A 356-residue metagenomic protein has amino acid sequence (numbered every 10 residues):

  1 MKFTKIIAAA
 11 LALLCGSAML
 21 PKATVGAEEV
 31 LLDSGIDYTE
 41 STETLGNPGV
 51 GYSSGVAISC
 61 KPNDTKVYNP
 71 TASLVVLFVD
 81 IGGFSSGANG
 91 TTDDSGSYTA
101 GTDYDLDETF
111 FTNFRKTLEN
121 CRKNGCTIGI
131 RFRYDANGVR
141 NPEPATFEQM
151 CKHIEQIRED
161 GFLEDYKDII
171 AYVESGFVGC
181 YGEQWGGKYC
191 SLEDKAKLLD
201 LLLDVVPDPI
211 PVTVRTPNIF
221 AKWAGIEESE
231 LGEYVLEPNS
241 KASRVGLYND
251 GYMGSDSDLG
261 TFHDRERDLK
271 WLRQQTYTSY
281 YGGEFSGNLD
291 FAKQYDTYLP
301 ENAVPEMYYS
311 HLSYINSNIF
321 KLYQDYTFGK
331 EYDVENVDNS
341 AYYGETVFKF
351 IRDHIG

Functional and structural regions predicted by a protein language model:
M1-A10, A23: Bacterial N-terminal signal peptides that target proteins for export
S17-E28: Sec-dependent signal peptide cleavage junction
E28-N113, N137, T276-D338: N-terminal substrate-binding region of glycoside hydrolase catalytic domains
G51, L74-V76, G125-G129, I170-E174 (+2 more regions): Structural preference for beta-strand elements that scaffold enzyme active sites
L106-N124, P144-Y172, E193-V205: An active-site-proximal structural segment forming one wall of the substrate-binding cleft that immediately precedes
G129-V139, G161-L192: Active-site groove signature of glycoside hydrolases
I169-Y181, L199, L203-A224: Aromatic-lined carbohydrate-recognition surfaces of secreted/lumenal glycan-active proteins
T216-I219, E230-I355: Substrate-binding cleft of secreted/luminal carbohydrate-active enzymes
